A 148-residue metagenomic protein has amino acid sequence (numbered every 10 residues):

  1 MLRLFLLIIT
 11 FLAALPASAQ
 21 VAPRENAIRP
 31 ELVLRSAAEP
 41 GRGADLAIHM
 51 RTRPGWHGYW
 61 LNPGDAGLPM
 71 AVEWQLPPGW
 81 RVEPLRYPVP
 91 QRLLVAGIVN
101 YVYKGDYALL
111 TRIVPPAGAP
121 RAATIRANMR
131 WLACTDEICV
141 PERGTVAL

Functional and structural regions predicted by a protein language model:
R3-A14: Bacterial N-terminal signal peptides
S18-L148: Extracellular/lumen-exposed scaffold segments
